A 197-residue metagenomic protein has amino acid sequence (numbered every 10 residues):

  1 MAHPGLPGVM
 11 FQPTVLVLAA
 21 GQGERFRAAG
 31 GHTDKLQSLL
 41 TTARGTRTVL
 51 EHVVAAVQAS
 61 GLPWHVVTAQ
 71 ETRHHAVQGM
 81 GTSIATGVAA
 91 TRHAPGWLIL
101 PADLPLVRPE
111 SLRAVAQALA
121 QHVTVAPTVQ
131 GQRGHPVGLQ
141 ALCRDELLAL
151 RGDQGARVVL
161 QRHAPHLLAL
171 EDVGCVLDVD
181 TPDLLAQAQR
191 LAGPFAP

Functional and structural regions predicted by a protein language model:
A2-V15, R151-P197: Conserved alpha/beta core of the MobA/IspD/sugar-nucleotide pyrophosphorylase nucleotidyltransferase superfamily
H3, G8-A69: N-terminal glycine-rich phosphate-binding loop and ensuing alpha1 helix
G21, D103, T181: Active-site glycine-centered loops adjacent to acidic/histidine catalytic or metal-binding residues that shape
G31-K35, L40-R44, T48, H74-T82 (+5 more regions): Residues at secondary-structure transition points
L40, V67, P127, L139 (+2 more regions): Hydrophobic residues at beta-strand termini and immediately following loops that shape nucleotide-binding pockets
V67-A76, V173-G174: Short beta->alpha junction loops
R73-L148: Conserved beta-loop-beta/alpha segment of the NTase-like Rossmann-fold superfamily that binds/positions NTPs
